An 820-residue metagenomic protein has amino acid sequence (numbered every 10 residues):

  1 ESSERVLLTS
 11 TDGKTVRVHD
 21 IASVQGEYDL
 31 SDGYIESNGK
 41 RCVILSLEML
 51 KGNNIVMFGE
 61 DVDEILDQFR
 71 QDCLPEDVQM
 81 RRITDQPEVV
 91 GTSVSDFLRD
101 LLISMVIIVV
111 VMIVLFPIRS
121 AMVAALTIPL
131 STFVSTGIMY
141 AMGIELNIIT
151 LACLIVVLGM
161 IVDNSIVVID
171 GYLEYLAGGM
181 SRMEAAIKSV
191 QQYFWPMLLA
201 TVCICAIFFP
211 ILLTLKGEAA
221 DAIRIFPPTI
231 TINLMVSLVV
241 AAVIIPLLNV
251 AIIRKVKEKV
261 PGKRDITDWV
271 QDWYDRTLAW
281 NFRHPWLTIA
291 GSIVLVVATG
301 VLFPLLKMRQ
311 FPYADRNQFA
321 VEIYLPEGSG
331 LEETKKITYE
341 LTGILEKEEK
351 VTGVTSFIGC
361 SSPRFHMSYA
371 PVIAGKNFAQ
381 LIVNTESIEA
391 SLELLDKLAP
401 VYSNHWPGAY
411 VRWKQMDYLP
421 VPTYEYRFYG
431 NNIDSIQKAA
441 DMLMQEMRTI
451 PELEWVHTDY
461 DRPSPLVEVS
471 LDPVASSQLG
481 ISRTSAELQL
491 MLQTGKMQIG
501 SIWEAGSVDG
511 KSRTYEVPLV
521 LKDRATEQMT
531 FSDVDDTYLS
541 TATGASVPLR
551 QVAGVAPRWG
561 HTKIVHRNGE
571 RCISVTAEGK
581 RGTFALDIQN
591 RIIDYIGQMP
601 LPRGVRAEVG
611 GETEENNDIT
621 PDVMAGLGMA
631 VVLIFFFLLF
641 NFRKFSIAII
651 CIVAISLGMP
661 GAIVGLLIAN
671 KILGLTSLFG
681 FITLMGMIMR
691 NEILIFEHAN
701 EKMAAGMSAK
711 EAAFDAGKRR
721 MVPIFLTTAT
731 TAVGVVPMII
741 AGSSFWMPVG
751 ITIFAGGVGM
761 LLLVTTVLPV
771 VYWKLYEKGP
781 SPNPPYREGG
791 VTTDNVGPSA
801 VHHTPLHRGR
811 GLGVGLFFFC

Functional and structural regions predicted by a protein language model:
E1, E333-L419, V474-G495, K511: Solvent-exposed, membrane-proximal periplasmic/extracellular interface segments of envelope transport and secretion
E1-I103, I169, M444-A630, I634 (+2 more regions): Extracytoplasmic/periplasmic membrane-proximal domains and adjacent transmembrane bundles of envelope biogenesis
I83, V90, V94, I169 (+4 more regions): Helix-loop junctions and hydrophobic alpha-helical segments within the transmembrane domains of large membrane
V106-L173, F636-R720, F725-G742, A755 (+1 more regions): Hydrophobic transmembrane alpha-helices and their membrane-interface caps in long multi-pass transport proteins
Y140, I211-A222, I293-S329, I739-F745: Transmembrane helices with small-residue packing motifs
L158-Y172, Y193-T214, D221-P261, L381 (+5 more regions): Transmembrane alpha-helices and their membrane-interface boundaries in multi-pass membrane transporters and channels
Y193, L247, G262-F311, K718: Signature of alpha-helical transmembrane segments and their immediate interfacial
R787-G789, R808-G811: Glycine-biased, low-complexity coil/linker segments
